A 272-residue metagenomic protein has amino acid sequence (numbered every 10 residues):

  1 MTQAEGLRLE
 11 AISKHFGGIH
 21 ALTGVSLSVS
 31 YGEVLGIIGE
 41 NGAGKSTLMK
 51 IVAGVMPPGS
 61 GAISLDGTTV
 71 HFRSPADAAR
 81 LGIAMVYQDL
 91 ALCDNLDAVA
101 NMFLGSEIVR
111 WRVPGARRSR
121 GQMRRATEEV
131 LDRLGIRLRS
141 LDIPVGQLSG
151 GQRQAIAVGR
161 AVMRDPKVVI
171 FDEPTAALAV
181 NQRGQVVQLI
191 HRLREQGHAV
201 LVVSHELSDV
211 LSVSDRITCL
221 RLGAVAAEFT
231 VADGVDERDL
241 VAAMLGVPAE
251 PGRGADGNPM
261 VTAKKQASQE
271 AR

Functional and structural regions predicted by a protein language model:
T2-R272: Glycine-rich phosphate-binding loops of nucleotide-dependent enzymes
